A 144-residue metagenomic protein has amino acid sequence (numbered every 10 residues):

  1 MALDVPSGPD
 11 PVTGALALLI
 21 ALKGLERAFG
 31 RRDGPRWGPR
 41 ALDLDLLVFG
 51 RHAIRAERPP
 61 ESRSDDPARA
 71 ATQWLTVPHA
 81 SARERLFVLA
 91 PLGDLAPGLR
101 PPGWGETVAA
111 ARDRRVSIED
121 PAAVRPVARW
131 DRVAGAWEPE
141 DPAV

Functional and structural regions predicted by a protein language model:
M1-G8: Short, charge-patterned binding micro-sites
P9, T13-V144: Flexible, gly/pro- and Lys/Arg-enriched active-site loops
